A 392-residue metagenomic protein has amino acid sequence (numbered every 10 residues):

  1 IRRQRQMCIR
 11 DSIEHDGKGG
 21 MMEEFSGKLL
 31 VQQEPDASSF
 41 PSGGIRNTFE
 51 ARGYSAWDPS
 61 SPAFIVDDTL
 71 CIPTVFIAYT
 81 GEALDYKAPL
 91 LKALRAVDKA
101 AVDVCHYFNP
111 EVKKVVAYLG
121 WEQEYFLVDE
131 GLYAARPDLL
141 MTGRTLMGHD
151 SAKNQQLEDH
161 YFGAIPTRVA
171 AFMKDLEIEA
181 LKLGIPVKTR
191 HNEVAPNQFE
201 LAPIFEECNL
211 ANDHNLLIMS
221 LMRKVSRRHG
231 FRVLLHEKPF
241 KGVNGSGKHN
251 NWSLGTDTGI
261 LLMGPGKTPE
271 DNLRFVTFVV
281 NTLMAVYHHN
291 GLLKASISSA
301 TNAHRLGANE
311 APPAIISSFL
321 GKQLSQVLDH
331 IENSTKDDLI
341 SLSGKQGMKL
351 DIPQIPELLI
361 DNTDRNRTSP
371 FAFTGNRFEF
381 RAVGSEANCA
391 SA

Functional and structural regions predicted by a protein language model:
I1-D11: Single conserved hydrophobic/aromatic residue that forms the stacking wall/gate of nucleotide- or nucleobase-binding
R2-Q4, E122, H249: A structure-centric signal for secondary-structure junctions around beta-strands
R10-E111, V115-Y118, V128-G131, K174 (+2 more regions): Active-site capping/gating regions of soluble enzymes
K114-V187: Carboxylate/His-rich catalytic cores and anion/metal-binding grooves
